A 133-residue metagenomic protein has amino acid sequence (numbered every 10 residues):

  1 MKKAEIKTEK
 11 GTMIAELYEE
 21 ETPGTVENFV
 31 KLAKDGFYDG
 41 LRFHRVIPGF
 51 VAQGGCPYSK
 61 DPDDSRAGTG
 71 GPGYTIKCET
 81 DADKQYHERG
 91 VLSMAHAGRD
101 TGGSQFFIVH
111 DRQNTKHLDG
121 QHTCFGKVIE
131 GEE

Functional and structural regions predicted by a protein language model:
M1-E133: Cyclophilin-like peptidyl-prolyl cis-trans isomerases
